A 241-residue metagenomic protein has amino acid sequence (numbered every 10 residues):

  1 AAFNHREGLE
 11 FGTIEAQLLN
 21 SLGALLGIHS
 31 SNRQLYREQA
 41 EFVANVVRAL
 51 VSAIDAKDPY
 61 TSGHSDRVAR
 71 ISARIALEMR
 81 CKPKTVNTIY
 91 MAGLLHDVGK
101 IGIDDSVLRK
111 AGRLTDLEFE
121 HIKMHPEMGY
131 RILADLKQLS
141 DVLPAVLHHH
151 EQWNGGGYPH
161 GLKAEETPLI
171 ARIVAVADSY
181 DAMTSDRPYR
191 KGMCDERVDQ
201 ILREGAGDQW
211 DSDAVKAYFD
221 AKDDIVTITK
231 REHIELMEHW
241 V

Functional and structural regions predicted by a protein language model:
A1-H5, I28, S185: Sensory beta-strand/linker motifs that couple input domains to effectors
A1-S21, L114-T115, R190-G192: Regulatory loop-to-helix N-cap segments in sensory/regulatory domains that couple ligand/signal detection
E10-S31, N87, L169: Amphipathic alpha-helical "output/dimerization" segments
T13, Y36-R37, R48-V241: Metal-dependent catalytic cores of enzymes that make or break cyclic nucleotides and related phosphoester linkages
I14, S30-A44: Short alpha-helical interdomain "coupling" segment at the junction between an upstream regulatory sensor module
S21-G23, A40, L147: N-terminal start-of-chain detector that recognizes signal peptides and the immediate post-cleavage beginning
